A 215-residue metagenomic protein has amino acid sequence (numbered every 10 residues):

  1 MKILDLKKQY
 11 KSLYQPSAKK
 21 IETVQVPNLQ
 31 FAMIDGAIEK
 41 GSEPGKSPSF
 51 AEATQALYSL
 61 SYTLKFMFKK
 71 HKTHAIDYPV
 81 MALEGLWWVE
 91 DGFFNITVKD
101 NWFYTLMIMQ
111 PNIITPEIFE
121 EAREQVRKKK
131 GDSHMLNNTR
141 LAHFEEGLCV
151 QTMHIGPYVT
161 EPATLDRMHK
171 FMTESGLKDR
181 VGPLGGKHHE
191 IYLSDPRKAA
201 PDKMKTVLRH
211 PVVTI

Functional and structural regions predicted by a protein language model:
M1-I215: A solvent-exposed interaction/effector surface
